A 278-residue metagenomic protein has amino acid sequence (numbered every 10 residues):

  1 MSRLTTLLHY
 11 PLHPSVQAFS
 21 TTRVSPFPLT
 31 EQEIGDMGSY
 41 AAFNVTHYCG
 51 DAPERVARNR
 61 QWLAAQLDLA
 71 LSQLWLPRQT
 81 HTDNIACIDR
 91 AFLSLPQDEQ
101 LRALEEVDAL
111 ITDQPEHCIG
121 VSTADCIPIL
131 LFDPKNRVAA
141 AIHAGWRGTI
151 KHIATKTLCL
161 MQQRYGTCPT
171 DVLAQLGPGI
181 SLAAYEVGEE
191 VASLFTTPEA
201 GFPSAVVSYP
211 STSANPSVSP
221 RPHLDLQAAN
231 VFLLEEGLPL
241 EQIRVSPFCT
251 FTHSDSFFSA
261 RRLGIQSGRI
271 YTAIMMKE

Functional and structural regions predicted by a protein language model:
M1-E278: Active-site microenvironment for binding and transforming phosphate-containing groups
